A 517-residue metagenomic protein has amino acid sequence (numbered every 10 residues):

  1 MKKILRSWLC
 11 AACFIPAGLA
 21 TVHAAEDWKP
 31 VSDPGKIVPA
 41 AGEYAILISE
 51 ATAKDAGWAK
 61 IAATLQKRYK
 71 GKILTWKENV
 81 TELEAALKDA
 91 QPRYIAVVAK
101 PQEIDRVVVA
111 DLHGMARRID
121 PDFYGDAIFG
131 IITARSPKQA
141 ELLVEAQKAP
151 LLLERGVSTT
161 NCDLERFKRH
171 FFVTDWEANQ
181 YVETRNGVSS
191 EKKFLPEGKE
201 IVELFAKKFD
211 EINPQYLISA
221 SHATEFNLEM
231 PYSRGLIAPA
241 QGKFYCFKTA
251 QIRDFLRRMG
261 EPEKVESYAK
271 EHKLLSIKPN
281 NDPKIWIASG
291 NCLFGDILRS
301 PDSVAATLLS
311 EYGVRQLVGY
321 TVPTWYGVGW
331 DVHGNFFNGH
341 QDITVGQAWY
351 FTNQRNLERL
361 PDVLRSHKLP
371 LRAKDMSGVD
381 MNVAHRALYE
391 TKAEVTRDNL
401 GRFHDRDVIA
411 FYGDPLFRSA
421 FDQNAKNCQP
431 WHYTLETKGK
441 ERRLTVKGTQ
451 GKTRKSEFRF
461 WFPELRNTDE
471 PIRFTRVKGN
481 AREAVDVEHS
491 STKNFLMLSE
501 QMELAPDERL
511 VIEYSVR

Functional and structural regions predicted by a protein language model:
M1-R6: Positively charged n-region of N-terminal signal peptides that target proteins for export
W8-A20: Bacterial N-terminal signal peptides
A25-R517: Cysteine-dependent hydrolase recognition
